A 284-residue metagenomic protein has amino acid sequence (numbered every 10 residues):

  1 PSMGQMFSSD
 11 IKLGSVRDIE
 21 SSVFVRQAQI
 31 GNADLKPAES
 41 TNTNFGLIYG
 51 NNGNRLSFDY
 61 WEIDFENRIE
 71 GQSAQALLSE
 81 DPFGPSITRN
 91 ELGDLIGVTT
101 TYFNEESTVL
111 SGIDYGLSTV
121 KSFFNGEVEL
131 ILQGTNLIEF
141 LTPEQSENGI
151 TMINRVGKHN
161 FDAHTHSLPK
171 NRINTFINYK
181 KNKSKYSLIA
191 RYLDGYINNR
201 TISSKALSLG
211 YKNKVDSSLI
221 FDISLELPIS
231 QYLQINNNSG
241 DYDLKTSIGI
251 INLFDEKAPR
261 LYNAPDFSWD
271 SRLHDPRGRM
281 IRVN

Functional and structural regions predicted by a protein language model:
P1-S57, D64, N90-I113, S118-F123 (+3 more regions): Outer-membrane beta-barrel signature, preferentially recognizing the C-terminal barrel domain of Gram-negative
F7-G14, Q72-P82, S146-R155, I202-L209 (+1 more regions): Flexible, surface-exposed loop regions and adjacent strand-edge segments of Gram-negative outer-membrane beta-barrel
I30-A33, T99-N104, G157-H164, A206-N213 (+1 more regions): Extracellular loop and loop/strand-boundary signature of outer-membrane beta-barrel proteins
F45-Y49, Y115-T119, L132, T175-Y179 (+4 more regions): Residues on the lipid-exposed face of transmembrane beta-strands in outer-membrane beta-barrel proteins
N52-R55, E106, S122-L130, P143-Q145 (+1 more regions): Short loop/turn motifs that connect adjacent beta-strands in outer-membrane beta-barrel proteins
W61-R200: Gram-negative outer-membrane beta-barrel transporters
I138, A190-S203, L227-N284: C-terminal beta-signal and adjacent terminal beta-strands/loops of Gram-negative outer-membrane beta-barrel proteins
Y186-D222: Extracytoplasmic gating/loop element in the C-terminal half of outer-membrane beta-barrel translocons and assembly
